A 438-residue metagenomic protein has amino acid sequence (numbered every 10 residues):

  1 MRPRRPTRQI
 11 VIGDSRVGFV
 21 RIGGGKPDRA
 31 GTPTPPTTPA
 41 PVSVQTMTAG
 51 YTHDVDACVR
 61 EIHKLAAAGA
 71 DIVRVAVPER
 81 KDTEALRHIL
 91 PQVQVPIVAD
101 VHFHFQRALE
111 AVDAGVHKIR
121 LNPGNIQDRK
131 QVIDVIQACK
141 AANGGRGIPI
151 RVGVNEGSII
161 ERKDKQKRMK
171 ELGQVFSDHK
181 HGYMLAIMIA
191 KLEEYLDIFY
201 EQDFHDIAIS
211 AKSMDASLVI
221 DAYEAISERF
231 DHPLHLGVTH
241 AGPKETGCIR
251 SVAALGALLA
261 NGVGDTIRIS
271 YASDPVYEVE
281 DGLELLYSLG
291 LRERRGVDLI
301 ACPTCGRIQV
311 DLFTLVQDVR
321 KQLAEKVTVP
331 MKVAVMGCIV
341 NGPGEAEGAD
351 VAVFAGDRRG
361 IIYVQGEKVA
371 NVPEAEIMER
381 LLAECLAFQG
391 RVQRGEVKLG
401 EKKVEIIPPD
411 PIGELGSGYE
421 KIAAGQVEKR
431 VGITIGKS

Functional and structural regions predicted by a protein language model:
M1-M47, K140, K321: N-terminal amphipathic alpha-helix/helix-capping segment at the start of soluble metabolic enzymes
P6, I12, R16-V17, P39-A57 (+5 more regions): Active-site mouth loops of central-metabolism enzymes
V44, D100, V152, I209 (+5 more regions): Conserved, mostly hydrophobic/aromatic
T46-V55, A66-V93, P123-R129, I207-A216: Glycine-rich, proline-tolerant flexible connector loops at the mouths of alpha/beta enzymes
E79-V101, D134-I150, E224-L234, V319-A324: Alpha-helix-loop-beta-strand connector modules within alpha/beta enzyme cores
Q106-R151: Hydrophobic or amphipathic alpha-helical targeting/insertion segments
K140-N143, N155, K163, K167-T328 (+1 more regions): Catalytic alpha/beta core domains of metabolic enzymes, predominantly
K403, I407-S438: C-terminal hydrophobic helical "lid"/dimerization subdomain of Rossmann-like NAD(P)H-dependent oxidoreductases
